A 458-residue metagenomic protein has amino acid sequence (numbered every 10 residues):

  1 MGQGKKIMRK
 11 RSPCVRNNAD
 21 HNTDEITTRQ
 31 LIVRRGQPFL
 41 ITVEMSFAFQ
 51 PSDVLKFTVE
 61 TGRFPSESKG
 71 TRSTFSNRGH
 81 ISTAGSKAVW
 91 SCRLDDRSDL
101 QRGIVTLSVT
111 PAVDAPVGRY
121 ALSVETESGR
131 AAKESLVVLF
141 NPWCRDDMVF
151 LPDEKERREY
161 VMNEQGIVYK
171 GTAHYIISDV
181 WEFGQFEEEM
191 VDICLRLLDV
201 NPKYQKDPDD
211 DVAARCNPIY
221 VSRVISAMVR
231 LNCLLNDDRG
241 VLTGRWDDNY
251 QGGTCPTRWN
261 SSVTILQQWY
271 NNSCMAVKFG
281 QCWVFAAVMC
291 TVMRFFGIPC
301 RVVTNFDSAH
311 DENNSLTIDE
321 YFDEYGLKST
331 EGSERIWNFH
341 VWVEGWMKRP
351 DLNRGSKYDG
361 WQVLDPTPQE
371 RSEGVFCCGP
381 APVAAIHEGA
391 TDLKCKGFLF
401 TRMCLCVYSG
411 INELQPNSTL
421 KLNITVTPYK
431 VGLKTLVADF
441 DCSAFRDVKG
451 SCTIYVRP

Functional and structural regions predicted by a protein language model:
V15-E60, I104-T106, T401: Contiguous beta-strand segments within globular domains
V59-T61, P65-E67, N77-Y169: Extended acidic/polar, glycine-enriched regions that form or flank non-catalytic beta-rich accessory modules
K87-L100, K170, F398-N423: Extracellular adhesion/glycan-binding regions together with long Ser/Thr- and acidic-residue-rich low-complexity tracts
I104-T110, E413-G432: Low-complexity, intrinsically disordered segments enriched in Ser/Thr together with acidic residues
P116-L122, L420, G432-L436: Exposed beta-strand face motif in extracellular beta-rich ectodomains
M148-G297, R301: Secondary-structure boundary elements
S261-G389: Hydrophobic/aromatic-rich core segments of domains that either
P428-P458: Terminal connector regions
